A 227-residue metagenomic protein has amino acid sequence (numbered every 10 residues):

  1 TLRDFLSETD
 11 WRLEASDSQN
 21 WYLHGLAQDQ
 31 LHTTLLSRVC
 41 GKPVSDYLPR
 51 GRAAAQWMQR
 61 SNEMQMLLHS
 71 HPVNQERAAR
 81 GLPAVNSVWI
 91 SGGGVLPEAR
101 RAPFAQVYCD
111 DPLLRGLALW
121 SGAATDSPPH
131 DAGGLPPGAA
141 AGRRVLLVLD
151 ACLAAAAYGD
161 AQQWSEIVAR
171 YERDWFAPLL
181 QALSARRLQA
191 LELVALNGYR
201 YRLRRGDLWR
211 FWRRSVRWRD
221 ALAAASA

Functional and structural regions predicted by a protein language model:
T1-A227: …; additionally, a secondary subgroup of soluble metalloenzymes is captured
